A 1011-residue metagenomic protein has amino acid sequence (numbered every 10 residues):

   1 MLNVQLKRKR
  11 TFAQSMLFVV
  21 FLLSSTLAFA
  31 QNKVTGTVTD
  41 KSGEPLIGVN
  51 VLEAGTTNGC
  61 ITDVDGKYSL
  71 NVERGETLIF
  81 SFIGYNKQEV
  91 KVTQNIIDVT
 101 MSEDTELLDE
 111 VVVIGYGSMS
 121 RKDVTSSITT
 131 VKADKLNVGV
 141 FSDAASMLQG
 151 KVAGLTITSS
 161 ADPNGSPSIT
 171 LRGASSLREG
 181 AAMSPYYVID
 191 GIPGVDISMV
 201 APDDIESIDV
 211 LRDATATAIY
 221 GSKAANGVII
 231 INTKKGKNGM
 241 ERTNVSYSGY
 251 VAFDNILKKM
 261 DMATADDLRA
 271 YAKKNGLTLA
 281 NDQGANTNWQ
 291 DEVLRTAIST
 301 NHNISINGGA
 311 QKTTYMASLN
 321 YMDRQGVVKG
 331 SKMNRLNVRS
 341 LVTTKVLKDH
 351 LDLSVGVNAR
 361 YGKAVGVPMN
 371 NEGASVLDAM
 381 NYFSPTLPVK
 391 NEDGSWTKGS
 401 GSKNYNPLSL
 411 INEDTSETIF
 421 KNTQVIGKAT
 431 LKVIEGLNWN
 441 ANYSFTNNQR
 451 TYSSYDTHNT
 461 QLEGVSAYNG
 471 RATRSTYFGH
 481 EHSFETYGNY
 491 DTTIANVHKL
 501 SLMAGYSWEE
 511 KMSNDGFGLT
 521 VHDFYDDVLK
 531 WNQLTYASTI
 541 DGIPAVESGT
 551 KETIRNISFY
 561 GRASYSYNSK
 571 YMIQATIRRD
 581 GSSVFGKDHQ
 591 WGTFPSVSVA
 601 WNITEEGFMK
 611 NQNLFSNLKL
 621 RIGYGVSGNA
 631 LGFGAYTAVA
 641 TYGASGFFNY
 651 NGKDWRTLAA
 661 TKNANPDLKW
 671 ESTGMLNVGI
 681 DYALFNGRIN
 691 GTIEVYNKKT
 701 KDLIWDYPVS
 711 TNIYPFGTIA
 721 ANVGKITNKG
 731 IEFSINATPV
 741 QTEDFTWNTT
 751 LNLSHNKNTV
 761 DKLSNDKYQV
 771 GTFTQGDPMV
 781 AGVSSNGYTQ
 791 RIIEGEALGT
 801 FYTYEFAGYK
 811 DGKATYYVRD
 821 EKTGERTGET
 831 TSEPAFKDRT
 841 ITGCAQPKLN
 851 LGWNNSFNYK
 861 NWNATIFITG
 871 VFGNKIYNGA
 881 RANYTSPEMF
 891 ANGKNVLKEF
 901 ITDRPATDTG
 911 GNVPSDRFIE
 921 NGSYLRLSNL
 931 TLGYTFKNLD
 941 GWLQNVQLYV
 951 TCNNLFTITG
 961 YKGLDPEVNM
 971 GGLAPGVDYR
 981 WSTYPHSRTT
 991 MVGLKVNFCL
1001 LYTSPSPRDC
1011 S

Functional and structural regions predicted by a protein language model:
M1-S340, K345-V346, L351-R360, Q424 (+9 more regions): Short, small/polar-rich motifs associated with maturation and membrane association, primarily at protein termini
S246-G284, G516-D523, A721, T738-G843 (+2 more regions): Conserved small-residue
I256, D282-W289, V293, A297-N320 (+9 more regions): Flexible loop and strand-edge segments within Gram-negative outer membrane beta-barrel domains
A265-A285, G373-S409, S454-G470, N514-V546 (+6 more regions): Surface-exposed loop/turn segments flanking beta-strands in extracellular/periplasmic regions
T278, D541, S582, V871-N953: Extracytoplasmic gating/loop element in the C-terminal half of outer-membrane beta-barrel translocons and assembly
A280-N307, K312-M322, N391-K432, S538-R562 (+8 more regions): Outer-membrane beta-barrel transmembrane strand signature
G326-N337, N358, T430-F524, S583-D588 (+2 more regions): Small-side-chain secondary-structure face that scaffolds active or pore-lining regions
Y1002-D1009: Conserved small/polar residues in nucleotide/adenosyl-binding loops
